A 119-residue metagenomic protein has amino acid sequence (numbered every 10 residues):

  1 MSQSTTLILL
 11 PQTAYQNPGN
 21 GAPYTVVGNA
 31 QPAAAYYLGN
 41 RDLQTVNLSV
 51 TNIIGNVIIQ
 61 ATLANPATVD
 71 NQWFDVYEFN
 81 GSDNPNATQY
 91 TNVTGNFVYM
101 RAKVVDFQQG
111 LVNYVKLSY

Functional and structural regions predicted by a protein language model:
M1-R41: Transition segment at domain starts
S2-T5, L48, N71-F74, V112: N-terminal functional modules and adjacent low-complexity/disordered segments of proteins
T6-L7, A14, V26, N52 (+3 more regions): N-terminal compositionally biased, intrinsically disordered segments and leader/signal-like regions
Q16-G19, D70, A102: Generic cytosolic/nucleocytoplasmic N-terminal low-complexity/intrinsically disordered segments
A22-V26, T68, Y77-N84: Generic detector of short, locally flexible boundary/turn motifs and exposed helical patches
Q31-Q60, V98-V104: Beta-rich globular "head" domains
A34-N40, F74-Y119: Beta-sandwich interaction modules
I54-D75, Y114-S118: Short, surface-exposed beta-strand/strand-loop-strand elements in extracellular ectodomains
